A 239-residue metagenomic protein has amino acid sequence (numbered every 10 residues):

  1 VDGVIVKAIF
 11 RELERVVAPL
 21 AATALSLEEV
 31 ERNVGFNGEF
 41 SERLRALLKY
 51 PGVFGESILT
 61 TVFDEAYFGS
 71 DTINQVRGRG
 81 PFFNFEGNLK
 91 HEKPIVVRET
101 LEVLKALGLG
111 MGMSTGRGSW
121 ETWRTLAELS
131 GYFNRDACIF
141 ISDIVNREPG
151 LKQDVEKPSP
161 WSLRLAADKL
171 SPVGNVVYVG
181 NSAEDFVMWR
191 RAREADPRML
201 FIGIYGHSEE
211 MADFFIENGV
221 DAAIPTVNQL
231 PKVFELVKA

Functional and structural regions predicted by a protein language model:
V4-F10, E14-N37, N88-E92, V97-L129 (+1 more regions): Substrate-recognition element of Asp-dependent hydrolases with the DxDx(T/V) motif
V16-K90, G110, T115-R117: Long, low-complexity, polar/charged, intrinsically disordered or flexibly structured peripheral segments
P19-A22, L27, G35-F40, L47-F54 (+5 more regions): Alpha-helix termini
I73-E92, G112, G116-V177, E184-A195: Substrate-recognition "cap/lid" segment bordering the active-site pocket of phosphatases
V97-K105, L163, A167, A212: Short amphipathic alpha-helical segments and helix-helix/interface helices
T115, Y178-P225: Acidic, Mg2+-coordinating phosphoryl-transfer loop and its flanking beta/alpha structural elements, shared across
L129-E148, M211-E235: Structural recognition of alpha->loop->beta junctions
